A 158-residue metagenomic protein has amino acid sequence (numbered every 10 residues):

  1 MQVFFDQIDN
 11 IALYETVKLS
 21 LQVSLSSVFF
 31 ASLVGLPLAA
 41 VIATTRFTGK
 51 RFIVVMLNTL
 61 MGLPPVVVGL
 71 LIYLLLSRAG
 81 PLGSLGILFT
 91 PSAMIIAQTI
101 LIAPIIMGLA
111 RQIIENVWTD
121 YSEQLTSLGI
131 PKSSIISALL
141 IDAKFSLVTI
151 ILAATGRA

Functional and structural regions predicted by a protein language model:
M1-S26, T45, L139: Periplasmic/extracellular loop-to-transmembrane helix junction in inner-membrane transport proteins
L13-V17, L21, I53-T59, I96 (+2 more regions): Hydrophobic alpha-helical elements at and bordering transmembrane segments of multi-pass membrane proteins
S24, V28-A40, V66, L70 (+2 more regions): Hydrophobic positions within alpha-helical transmembrane segments of bacterial inner-membrane proteins
S26-L57, I135, L139-L140: Transmembrane-helix boundary motif in ABC transporter permease subunits
L33-L38, I96-S122, I136, L152: Membrane-embedded alpha-helices of multi-pass transport/permease systems
V68-L101: Membrane-interfacial helix termini and adjacent extracytoplasmic/periplasmic loops of multi-pass transporters
L109-A110, K132-A158: Transmembrane alpha-helices
L128-G129: Glycine/proline-centered hinge or cleavage motifs at structural transition points of membrane proteins
